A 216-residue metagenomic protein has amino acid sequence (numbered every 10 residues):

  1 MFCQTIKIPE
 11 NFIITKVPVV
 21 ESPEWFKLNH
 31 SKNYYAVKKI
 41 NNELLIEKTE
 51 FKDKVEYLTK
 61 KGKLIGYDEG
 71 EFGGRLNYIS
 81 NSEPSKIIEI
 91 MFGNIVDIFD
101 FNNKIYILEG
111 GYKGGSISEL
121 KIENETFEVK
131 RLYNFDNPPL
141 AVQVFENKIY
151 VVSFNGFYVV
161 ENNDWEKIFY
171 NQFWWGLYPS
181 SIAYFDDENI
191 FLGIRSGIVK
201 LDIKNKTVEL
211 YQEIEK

Functional and structural regions predicted by a protein language model:
M1-E10: Bacterial Sec-dependent N-terminal signal peptides
N11-N29, Y34, E47-K61, I90-N102 (+3 more regions): Repeated scaffold domains used in trafficking and secretory/extracellular systems, primarily beta-propellers
K27, Y35-A36, K63-G66, K104-L108 (+2 more regions): Conserved beta-propeller blade signature
L44-E50, E83-I90, T126-Y133, E166-F173 (+1 more regions): A short beta-strand motif characteristic of beta-propeller blades
E71-N77, K113-K121, N155-E161, S196-I203: Structural motif
I105, K113-Q143: Eukaryotic tandem repeat interaction scaffolds
F127, L140-F145, I149-V159: Solenoidal tandem-repeat scaffolds enriched in leucines and small polar residues
F185-K216: Blade-level signature of beta-propeller repeat domains, shared across WD40, Kelch, NHL, RCC1 and BNR/Asp-box propellers
